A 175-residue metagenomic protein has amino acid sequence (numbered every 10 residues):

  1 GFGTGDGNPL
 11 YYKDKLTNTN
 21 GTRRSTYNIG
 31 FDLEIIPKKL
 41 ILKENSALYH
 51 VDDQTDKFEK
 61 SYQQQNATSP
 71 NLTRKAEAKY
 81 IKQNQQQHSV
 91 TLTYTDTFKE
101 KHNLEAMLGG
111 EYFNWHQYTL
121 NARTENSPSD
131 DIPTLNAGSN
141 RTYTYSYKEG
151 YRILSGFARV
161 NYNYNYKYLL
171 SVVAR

Functional and structural regions predicted by a protein language model:
G1-Y11, D56-R74, H116-T144: Surface-exposed loop/turn segments flanking beta-strands in extracellular/periplasmic regions
P9-K57, E77-T97, E105, Q117-T119 (+1 more regions): Outer-membrane beta-barrel transmembrane strands
S46-L48, S61, G109, E125: Flexible domain-boundary/linker segments
H102: Histidine-centered active-site/metal-ligand motif
G109-H116: Glycine-rich, aromatic-flanked loop segments that form ligand/cofactor-binding clefts across common enzyme folds
